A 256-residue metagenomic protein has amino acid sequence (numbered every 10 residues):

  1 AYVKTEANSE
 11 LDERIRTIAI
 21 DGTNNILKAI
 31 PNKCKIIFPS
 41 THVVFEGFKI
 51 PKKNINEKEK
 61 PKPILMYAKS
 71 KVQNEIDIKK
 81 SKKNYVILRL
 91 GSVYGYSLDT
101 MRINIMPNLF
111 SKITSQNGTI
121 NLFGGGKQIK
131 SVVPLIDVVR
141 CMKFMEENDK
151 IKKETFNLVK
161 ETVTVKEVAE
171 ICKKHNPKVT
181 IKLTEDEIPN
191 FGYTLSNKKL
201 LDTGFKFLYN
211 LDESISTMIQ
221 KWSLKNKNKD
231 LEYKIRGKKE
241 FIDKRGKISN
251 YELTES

Functional and structural regions predicted by a protein language model:
A1, I37-T41, I64, R89-G91 (+1 more regions): Active-site beta-alpha turn of Rossmann-fold NAD(P)-dependent dehydrogenases/reductases
A1-I18: NAD(P)H-binding glycine-rich loop region in Rossmannoid oxidoreductase-like domains and their noncatalytic homologs
Y2-A7, F45-F48, Y96: Helix N-cap/beta-alpha junction loops of NAD(P)-dependent oxidoreductase domains
G22, I26-I30, D77-I78, C141: Hydrophobic positions on the long internal alpha-helix of Rossmann-like NAD(P)-dependent oxidoreductase domains
N24-M66: Conserved Rossmann-fold NAD(P)-dependent oxidoreductase catalytic core, especially the SDR/UDP-sugar
S70: Active-site helix of classical SDR
I76-K130, L135-D137, C172: NAD(P)-dependent short-chain dehydrogenase/reductase
G118, F123-S256: C-terminal substrate-binding subdomain of Rossmann-fold SDR/epimerase-dehydratase oxidoreductases
